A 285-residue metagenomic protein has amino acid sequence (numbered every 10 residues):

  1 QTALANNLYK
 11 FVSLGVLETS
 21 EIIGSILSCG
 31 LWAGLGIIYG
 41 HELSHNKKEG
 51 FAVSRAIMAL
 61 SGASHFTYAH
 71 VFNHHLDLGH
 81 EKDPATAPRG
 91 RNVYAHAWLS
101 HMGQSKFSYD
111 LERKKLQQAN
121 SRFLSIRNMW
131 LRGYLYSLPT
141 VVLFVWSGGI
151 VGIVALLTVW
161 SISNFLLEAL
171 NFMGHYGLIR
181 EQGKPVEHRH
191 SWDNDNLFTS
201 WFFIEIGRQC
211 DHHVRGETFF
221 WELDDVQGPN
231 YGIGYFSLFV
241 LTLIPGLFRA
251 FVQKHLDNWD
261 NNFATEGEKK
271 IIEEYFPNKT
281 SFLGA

Functional and structural regions predicted by a protein language model:
Q1-A33, S125-A169, L241, P245 (+1 more regions): Alpha-helical bilayer-embedded segments of polytopic membrane proteins, i.e., transmembrane/intramembrane helices
N7-S13, S44, G177, F251-K254: Juxtamembrane transmembrane-helix termini
F11-S25, W32-G62: Membrane-interface helix-loop-helix junctions at boundaries between adjacent transmembrane segments
K48-W130, V151, L156, I162-A285: Cytosolic/stromal cytosol-facing helical appendages immediately following the last transmembrane segment
